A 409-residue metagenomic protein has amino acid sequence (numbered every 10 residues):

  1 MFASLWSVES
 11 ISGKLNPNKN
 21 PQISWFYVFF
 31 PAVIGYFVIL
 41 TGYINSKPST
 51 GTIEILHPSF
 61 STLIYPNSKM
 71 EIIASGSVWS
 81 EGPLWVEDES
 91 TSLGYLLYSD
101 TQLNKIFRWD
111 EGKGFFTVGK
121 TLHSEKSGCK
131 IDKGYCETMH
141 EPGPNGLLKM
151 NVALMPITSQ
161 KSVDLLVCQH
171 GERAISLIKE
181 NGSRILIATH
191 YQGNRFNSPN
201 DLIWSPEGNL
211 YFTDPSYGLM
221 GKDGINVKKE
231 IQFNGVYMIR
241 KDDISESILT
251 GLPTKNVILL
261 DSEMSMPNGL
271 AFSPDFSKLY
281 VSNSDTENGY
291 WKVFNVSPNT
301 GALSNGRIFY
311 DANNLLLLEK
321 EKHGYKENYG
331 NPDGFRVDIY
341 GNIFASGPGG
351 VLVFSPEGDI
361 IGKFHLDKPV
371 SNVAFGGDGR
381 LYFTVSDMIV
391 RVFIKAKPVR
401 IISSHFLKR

Functional and structural regions predicted by a protein language model:
M1-P21: N-terminal secretory signal peptides that target proteins for export/translocation
F2-A3, S7, Y27, P31 (+1 more regions): Residue-level detector of intrinsically disordered, flexible termini and proteolytic processing junctions
K19-F29: N-terminal Sec-pathway targeting helices
P31-I39: Bacterial N-terminal signal peptides
G42-R409: Sequence-structural signature of mature extracellular/luminal beta-sheet repeat domains, prominently beta-propellers
